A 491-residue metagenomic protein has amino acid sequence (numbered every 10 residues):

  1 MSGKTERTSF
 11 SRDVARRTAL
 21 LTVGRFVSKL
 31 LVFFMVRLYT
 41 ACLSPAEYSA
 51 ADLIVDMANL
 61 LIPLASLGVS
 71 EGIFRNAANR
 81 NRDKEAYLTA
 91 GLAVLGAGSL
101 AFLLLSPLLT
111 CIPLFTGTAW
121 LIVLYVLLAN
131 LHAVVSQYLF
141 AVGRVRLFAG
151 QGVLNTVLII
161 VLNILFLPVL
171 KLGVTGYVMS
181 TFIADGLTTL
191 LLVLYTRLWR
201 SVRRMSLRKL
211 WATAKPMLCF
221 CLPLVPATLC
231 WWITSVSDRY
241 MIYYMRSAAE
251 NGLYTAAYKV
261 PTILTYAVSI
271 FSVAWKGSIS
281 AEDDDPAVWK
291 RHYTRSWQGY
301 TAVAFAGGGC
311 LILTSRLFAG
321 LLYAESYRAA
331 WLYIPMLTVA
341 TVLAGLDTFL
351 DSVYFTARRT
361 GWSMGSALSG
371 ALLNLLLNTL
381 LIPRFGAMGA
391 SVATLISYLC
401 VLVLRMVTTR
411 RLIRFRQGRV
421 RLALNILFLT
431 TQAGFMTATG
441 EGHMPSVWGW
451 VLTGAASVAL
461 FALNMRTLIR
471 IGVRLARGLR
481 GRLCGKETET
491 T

Functional and structural regions predicted by a protein language model:
S2-E6, M436-T491: Membrane-proximal transmembrane or re-entrant/amphipathic helices at the cytosolic face
S2-F10, V14, W120, L170 (+6 more regions): Interhelical loop/hinge segments that connect adjacent transmembrane helices in multipass membrane
F10-S70, Y125, T156-I160, C219-A248 (+1 more regions): Signature of the first transmembrane helix
R17-V32, N155, S180-T196, W211-S280 (+2 more regions): Transmembrane helical elements of multi-pass membrane transporters/channels
F26, P63-A65, T89-L121, V268 (+3 more regions): Alpha-helical transmembrane segments of multi-pass membrane transport and lipid-handling proteins
V32, A65-N81, P261-W297, D351-T356: Helix-loop junctions and terminal segments of transmembrane helices in multi-pass membrane transport/translocation
N76-N79, A129-G152, T338-S369, T409-I413: Membrane-interface junctions at transmembrane-helix termini in multi-pass inner-membrane proteins
Q151-L198, L368-N374, A387-T408, T431 (+1 more regions): Hydrophobic alpha-helical transmembrane segments
